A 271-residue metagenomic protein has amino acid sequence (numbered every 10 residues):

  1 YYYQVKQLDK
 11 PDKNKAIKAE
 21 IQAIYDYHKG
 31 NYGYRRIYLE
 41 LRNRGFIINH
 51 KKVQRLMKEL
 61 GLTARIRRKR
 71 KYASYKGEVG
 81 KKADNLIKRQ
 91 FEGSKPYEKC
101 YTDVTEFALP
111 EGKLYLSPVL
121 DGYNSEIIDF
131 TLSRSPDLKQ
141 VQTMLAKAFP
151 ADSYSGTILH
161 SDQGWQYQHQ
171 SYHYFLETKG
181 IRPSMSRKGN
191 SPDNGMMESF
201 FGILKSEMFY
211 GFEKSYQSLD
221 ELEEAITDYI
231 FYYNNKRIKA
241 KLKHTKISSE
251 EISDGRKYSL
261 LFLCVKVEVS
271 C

Functional and structural regions predicted by a protein language model:
Y1, I21, I37, V53 (+13 more regions): Mobile genetic element proteins and their domesticated derivatives, centered on retroelements and DNA transposons
Y2-K95, N190, I247-I252: Basic, flexible linker segments flanking DNA-binding modules in nucleic acid-interacting mobile-element proteins
A73-G77, S161-Q163, H169-Q170, P183-K205 (+2 more regions): RNase H-like two-metal-ion nuclease catalytic core shared by retroviral integrases and related mobile-element nucleases
R89, G93-I128, R134-P136: An active-site-proximal beta-strand-loop segment
E126-F130, P183-S186, Y210-F212: Short small-residue beta-strand/loop micro-motif enriched in glycine and branched aliphatics
F130-D152: Active-site beta-loop-alpha junctions of metal-dependent nucleic acid enzymes, especially the RNase H-like/DDE
E177-I181, K205-C271: C-terminal domain-tail junction helix/linker
